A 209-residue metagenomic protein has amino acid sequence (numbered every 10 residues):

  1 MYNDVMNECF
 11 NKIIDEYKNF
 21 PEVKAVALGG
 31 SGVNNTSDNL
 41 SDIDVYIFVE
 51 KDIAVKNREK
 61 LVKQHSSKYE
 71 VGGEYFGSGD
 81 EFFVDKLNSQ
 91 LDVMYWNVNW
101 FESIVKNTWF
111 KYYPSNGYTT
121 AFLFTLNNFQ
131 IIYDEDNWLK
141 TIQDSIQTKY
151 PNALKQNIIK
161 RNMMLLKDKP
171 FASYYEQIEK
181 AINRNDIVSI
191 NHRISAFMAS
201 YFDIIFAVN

Functional and structural regions predicted by a protein language model:
M1-A27: Helical scaffold of the NTase/Pol beta-like nucleotidyltransferase catalytic core
Y2, E8, Q64-I182: Conserved NTP/Mg2+-binding pocket subregion across the NTase superfamily
I13, E176-Q177, R193: Short, hydrophobic/aromatic alpha-helical segments in well-folded domains
G30-Q64, D80-W96: Catalytic metal-binding acidic patch
I182-S189: Short helix-adjacent coil turns
R193-Y201, I205: Small-residue-rich helix-loop
